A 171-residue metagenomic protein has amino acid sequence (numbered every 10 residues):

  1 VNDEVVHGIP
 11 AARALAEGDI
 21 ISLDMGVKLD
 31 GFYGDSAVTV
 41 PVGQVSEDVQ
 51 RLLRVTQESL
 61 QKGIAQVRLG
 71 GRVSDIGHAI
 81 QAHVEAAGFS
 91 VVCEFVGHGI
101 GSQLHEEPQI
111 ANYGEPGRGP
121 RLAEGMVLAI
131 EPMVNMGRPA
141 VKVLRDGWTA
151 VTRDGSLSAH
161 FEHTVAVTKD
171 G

Functional and structural regions predicted by a protein language model:
V1-G171: Active-site neighborhoods and metal-handling regions in enzymes and metal-associated proteins
